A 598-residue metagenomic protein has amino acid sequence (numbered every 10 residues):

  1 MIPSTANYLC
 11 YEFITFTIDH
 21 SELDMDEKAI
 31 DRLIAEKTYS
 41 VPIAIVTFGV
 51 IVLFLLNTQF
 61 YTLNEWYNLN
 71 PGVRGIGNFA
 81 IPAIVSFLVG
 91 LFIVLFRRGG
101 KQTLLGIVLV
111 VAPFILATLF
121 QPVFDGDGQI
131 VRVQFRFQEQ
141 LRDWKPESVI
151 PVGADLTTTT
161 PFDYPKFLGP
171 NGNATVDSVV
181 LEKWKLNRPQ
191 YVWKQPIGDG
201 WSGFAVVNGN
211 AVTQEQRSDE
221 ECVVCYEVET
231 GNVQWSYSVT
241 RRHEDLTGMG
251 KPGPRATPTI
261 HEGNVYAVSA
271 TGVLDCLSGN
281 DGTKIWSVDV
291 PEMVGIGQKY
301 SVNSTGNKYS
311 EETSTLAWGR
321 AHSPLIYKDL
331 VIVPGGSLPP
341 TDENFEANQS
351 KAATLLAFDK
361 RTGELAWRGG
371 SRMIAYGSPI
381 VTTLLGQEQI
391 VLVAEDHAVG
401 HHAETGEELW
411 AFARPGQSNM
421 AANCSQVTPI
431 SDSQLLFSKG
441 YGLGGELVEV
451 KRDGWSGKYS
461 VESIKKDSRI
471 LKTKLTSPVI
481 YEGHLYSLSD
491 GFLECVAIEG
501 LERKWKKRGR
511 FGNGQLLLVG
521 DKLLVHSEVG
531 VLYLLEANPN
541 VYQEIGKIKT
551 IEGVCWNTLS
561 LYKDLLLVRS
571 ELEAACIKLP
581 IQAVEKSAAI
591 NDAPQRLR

Functional and structural regions predicted by a protein language model:
T5-A6, T15-T17, A593: Ala/Thr-enriched low-complexity intrinsically disordered regions
F16-E36: Membrane-interfacial, low-structure loops and terminal tails that flank and connect transmembrane helices in multi-pass
I30-R598: Noncatalytic, solvent-exposed loop/strand surfaces of beta-propeller-type extracellular/periplasmic domains
